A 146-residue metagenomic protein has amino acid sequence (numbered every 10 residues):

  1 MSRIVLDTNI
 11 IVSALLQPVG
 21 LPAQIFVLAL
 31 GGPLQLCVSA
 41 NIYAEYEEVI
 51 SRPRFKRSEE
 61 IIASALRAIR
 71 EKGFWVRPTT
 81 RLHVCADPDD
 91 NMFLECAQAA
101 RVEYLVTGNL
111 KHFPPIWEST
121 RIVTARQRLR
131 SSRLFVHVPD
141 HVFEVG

Functional and structural regions predicted by a protein language model:
M1-R3: Residues that mark the start of a beta-strand
V5-L6, L16, L21-S51: PIN/NYN-family metal-dependent endoribonuclease catalytic core
T8, A40, G108-L110: Short secondary-structure boundary segments
F55-K56: Membrane interface segments of multi-pass transport proteins and intramembrane proteases
E59-R70: Short, well-structured alpha-helical segments
E71-L110: Active-site neighborhoods of divalent-metal-dependent phosphate/nucleic-acid chemistry enzymes
N91, Q98-Y104, L110-G146: Acidic, PIN/NYN-like endoribonuclease modules and their adjacent C-terminal/linker elements
